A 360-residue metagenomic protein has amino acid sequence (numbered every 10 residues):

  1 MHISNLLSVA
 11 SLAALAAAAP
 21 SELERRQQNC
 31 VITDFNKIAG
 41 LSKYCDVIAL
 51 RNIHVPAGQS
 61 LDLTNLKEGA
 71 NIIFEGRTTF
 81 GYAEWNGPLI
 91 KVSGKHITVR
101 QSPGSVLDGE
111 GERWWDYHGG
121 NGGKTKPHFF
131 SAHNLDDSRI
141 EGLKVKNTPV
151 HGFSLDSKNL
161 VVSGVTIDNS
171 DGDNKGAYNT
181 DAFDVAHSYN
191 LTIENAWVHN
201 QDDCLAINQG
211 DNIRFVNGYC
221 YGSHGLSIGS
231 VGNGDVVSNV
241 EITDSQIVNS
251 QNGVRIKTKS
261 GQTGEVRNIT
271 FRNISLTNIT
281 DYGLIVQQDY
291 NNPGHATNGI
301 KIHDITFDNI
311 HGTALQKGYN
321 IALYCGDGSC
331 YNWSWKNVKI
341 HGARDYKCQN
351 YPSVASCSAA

Functional and structural regions predicted by a protein language model:
M1-R26: Fungal secretory targeting signals
A18, N233-S238: A general structural motif
E22-G40: Short N-terminal segments immediately surrounding and downstream of signal-peptide cleavage
E24, R51-P56, R255-N268, R272-A360: Extracellular beta-rich repeat passengers
D34-K43, V55-N71, T79-V99, E110-D136 (+8 more regions): Extracellular beta-strand-rich solenoid/capping regions of secreted or surface-exposed proteins that bind or remodel
A57-L61, Y82-G87, E110-R113, H128 (+8 more regions): Short glycine/acidic-rich loop motifs that flank beta-strands on beta-rich extracellular proteins
N71, G76, K95-V106, D136-K146 (+8 more regions): Right-handed parallel beta-helix
G81, N174, G234-D235, Q262-T263: Short glycine/serine/proline-enriched coil/turn segments at secondary-structure junctions
